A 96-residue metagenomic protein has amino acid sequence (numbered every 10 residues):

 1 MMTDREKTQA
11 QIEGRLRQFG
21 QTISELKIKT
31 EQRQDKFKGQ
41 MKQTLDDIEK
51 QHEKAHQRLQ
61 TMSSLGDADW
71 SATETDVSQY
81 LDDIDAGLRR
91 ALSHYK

Functional and structural regions predicted by a protein language model:
D4-T8, I12-Y95: Amphipathic alpha-helical membrane/lipid-surface binding segments
